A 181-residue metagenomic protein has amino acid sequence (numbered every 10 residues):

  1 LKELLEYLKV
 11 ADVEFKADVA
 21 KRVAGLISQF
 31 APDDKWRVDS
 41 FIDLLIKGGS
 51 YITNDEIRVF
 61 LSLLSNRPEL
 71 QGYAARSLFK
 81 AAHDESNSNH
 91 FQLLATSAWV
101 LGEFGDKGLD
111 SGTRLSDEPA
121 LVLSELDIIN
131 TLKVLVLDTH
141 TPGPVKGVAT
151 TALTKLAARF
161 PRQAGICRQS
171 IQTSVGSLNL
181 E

Functional and structural regions predicted by a protein language model:
L1-E181: Extended alpha-solenoid helical-repeat scaffolds
